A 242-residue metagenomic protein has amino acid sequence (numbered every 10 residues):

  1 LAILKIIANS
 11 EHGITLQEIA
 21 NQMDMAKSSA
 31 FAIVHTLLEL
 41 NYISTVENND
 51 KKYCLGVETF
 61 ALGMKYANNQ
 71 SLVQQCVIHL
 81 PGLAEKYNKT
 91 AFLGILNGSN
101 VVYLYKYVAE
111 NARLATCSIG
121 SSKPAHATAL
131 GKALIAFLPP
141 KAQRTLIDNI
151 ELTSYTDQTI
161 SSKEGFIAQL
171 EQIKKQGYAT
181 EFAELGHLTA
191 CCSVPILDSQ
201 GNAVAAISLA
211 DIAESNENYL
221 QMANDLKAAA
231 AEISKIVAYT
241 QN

Functional and structural regions predicted by a protein language model:
L1-N69, Q74, K235, Y239: N-terminal helix-turn-helix
I6, Q22, Q75-K86, F92 (+3 more regions): Amphipathic alpha-helical regulatory segments at dimerization interfaces that relay allosteric signals between sensory
A8, G131, I135, P139 (+1 more regions): Short amphipathic alpha-helical signal-transduction/dimerization elements
N49, C54-N149: Amphipathic alpha-helical effector-binding/dimerization core of metabolite-sensing transcriptional regulators
T145-I147, E151-S154, A230-N242: Cysteine/selenocysteine-centered motifs that mediate thiol-based redox chemistry or coordinate metal-sulfur cofactors
T159-E232, I236: Extended hydrophobic
